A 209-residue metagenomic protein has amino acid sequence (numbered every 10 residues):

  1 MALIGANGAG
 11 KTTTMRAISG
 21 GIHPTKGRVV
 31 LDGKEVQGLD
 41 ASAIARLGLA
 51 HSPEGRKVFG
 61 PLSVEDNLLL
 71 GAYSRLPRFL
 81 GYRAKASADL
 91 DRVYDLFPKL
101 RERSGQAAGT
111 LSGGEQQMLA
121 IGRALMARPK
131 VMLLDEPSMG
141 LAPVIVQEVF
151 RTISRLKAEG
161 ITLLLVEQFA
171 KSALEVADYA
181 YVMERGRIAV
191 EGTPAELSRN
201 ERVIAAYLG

Functional and structural regions predicted by a protein language model:
M1-G209: Glycine-rich phosphate-binding loops of nucleotide-dependent enzymes
